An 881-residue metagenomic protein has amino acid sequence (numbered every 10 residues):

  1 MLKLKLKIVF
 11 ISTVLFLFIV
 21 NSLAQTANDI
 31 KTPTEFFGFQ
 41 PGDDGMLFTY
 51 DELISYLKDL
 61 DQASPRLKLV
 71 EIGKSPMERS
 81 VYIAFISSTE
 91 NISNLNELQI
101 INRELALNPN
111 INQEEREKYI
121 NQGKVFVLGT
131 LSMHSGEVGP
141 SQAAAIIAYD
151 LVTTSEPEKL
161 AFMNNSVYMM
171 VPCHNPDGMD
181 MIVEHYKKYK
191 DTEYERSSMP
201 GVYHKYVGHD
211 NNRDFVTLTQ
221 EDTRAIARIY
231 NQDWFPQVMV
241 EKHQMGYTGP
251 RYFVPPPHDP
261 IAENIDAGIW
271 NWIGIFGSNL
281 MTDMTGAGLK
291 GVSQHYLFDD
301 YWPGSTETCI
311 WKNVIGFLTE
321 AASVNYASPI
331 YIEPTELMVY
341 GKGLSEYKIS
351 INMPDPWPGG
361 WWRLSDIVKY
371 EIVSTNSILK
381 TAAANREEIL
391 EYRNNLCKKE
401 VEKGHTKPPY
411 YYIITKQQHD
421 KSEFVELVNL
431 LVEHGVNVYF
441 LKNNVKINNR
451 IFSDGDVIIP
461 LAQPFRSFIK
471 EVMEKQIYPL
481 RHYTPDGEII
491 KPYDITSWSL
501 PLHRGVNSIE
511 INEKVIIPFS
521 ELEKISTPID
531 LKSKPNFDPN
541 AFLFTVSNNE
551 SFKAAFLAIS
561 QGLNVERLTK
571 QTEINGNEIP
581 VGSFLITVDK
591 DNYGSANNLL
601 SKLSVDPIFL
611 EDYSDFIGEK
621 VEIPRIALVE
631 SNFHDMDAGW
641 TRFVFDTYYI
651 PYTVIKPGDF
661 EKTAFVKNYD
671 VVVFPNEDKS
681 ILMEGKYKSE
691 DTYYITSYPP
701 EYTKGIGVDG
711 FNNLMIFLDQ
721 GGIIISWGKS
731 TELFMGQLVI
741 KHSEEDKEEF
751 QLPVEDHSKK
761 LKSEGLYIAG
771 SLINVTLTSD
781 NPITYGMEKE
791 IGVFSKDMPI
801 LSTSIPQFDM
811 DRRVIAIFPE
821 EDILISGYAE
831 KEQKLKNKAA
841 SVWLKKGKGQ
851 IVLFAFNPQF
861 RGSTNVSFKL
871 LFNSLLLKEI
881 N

Functional and structural regions predicted by a protein language model:
M1-I11: Bacterial N-terminal signal peptides that target proteins for export
V9-N21: Bacterial N-terminal signal peptides
Q25-V138, A145-S166, R213-D214, E221 (+6 more regions): Intrinsic-disorder/low-complexity accessory segments
E115-E117, T192-G201, I226, V238-G246 (+1 more regions): Structured alpha-helical segments in the cores of large, soluble enzyme domains
A148, N165-K188: Carboxylate/His-rich catalytic cores and anion/metal-binding grooves
V171-N175, Y186, E241-G249, S730: Short, solvent-exposed turn/loop segments enriched in Gly/Ser/Thr/Pro and often Arg
M179-H204, G208, R224, R228 (+1 more regions): Active-site-proximal cap/loop segments of hydrolase catalytic domains
R196-T217, M239-P257: Core alpha/beta catalytic barrel or barrel-like domain that forms the active/cofactor pocket in diverse metabolic
